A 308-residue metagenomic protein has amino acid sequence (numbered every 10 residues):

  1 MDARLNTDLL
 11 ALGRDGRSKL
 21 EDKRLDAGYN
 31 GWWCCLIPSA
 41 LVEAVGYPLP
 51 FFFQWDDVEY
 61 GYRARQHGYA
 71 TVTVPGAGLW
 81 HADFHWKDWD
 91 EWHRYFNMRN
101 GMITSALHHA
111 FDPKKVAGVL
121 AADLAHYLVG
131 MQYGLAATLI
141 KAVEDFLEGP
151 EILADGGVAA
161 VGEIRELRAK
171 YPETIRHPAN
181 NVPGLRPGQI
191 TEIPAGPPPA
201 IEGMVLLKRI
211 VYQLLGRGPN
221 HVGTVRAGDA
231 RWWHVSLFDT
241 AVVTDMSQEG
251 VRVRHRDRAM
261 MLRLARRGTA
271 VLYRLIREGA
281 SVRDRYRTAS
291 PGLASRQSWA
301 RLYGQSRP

Functional and structural regions predicted by a protein language model:
M1-L5: Conserved donor NDP-sugar-binding/catalytic core segment of glycosyltransferases
N6-C34: A recurrent flexible, glycine/aromatic-enriched loop bordering the glycosyltransferase active site that acts as
D26-A27, Y62-R63, L302, S306: A general structural signal for short secondary-structure junctions and capping/turn motifs
A27-C34, S39, E43-Y62, G68-V74 (+1 more regions): Donor nucleotide-sugar recognition loop
V74-D90: Active-site donor/metal-binding and catalytic loop motifs of nucleotide-sugar-dependent glycosylation enzymes
D90-H93, L128: Secondary-structure capping and boundary motifs in well-ordered enzyme cores
R99-P308: Terminal low-complexity segments of carbohydrate-biosynthetic enzymes
